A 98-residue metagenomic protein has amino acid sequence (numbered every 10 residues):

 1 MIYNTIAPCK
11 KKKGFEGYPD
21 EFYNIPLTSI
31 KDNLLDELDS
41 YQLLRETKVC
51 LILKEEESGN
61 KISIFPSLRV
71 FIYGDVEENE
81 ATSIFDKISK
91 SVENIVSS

Functional and structural regions predicted by a protein language model:
M1-R45: Short Lys/Arg-enriched alpha/beta "domain-start" segment
K12-G14, K48-C50, S67-R69: A generic structural signal for beta-strand entry/edge sites
P19-E21, L53-E55, I64-P66: Surface-exposed beta-strand edges and flanking loops
L35-E56, K61-I62: Intrinsic, low-complexity N-terminal interaction/targeting segments
G59-V96: Short, compact, well-ordered microdomains
